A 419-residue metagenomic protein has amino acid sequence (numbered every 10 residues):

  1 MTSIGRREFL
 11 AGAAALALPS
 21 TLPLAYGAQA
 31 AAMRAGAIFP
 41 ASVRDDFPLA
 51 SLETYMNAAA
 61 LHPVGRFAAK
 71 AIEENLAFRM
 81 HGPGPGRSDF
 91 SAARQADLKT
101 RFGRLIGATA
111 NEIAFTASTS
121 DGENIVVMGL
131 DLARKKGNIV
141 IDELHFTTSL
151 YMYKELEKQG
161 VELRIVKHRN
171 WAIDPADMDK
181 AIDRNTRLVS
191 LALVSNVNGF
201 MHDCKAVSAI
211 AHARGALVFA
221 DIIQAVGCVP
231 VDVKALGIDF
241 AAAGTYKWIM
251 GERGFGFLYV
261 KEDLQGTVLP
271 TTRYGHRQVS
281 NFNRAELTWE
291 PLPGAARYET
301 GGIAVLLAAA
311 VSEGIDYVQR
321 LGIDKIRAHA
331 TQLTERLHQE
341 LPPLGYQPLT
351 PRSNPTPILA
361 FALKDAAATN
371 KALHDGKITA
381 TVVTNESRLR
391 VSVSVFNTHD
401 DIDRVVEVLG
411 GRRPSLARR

Functional and structural regions predicted by a protein language model:
T2, E8-R419: Pyridoxal 5′-phosphate
